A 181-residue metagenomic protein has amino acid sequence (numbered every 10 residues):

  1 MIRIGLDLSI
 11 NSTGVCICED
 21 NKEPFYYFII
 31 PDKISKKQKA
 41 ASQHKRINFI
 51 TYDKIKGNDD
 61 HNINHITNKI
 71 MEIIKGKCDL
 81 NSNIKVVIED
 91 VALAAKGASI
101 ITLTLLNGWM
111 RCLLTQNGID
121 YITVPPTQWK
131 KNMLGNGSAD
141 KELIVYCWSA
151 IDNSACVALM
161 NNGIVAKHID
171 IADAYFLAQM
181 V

Functional and structural regions predicted by a protein language model:
M1-V181: Phosphate- and other anionic-substrate recognition elements at nucleic-acid/protein interfaces
